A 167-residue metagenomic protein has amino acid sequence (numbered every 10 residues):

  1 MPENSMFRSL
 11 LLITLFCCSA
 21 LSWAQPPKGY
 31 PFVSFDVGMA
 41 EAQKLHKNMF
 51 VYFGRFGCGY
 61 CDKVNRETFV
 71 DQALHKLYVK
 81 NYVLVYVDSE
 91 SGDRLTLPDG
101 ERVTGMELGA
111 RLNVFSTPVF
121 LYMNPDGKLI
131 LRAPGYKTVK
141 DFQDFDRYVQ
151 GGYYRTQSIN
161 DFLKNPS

Functional and structural regions predicted by a protein language model:
C17-S19: N-terminal signal peptide c-region/cleavage motif recognized by signal peptidases
G29-P31, L74-V103: Thiol-based oxidoreductase modules, predominantly thioredoxin-like and allied folds used for disulfide exchange
P31-M49, Y78: A short beta-strand-turn-helix
L45-G59: Short active-site neighborhood of thiol/selenol oxidoreductases, capturing the structured segment around
D62-L77: Typically the conserved alpha-helix immediately C-terminal to a functionally engaged Cys/Sec in thioredoxin-like
E107-R111, S116-A133: A short, hydrophobic beta-strand/beta-hairpin element that forms part of a small beta-sheet core
Y136-S167: Thiol-/selenol-based redox modules, centered on thioredoxin-like and closely related oxidoreductase domains
